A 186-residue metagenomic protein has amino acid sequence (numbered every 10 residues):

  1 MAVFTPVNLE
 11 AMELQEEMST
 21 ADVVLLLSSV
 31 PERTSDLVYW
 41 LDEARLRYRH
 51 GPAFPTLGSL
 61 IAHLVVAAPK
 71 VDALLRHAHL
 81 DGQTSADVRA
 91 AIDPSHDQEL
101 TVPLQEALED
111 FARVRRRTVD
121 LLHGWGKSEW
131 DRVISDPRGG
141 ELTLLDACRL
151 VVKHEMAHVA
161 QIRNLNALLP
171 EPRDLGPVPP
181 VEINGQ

Functional and structural regions predicted by a protein language model:
A2-E13, V24-L25, R45-A91, V133-Q186: Short, contiguous alpha-helical
V7-S19, P94, L100: Short, contiguous pre-domain boundary segments
V23-L26, V30-T34, A67, V71 (+4 more regions): Alpha-helical packing segments of well-folded alpha/beta enzyme cores
L27, I92-S135, D146-V151: Acidic/histidine-rich alpha-helical segments that form the ligand environment of transition-metal centers
P31-R33, L37, L41-R45: N-terminal first-folded block
W40, H63-L64, G124: Conserved catalytic core of Hanks-type protein kinase domains
